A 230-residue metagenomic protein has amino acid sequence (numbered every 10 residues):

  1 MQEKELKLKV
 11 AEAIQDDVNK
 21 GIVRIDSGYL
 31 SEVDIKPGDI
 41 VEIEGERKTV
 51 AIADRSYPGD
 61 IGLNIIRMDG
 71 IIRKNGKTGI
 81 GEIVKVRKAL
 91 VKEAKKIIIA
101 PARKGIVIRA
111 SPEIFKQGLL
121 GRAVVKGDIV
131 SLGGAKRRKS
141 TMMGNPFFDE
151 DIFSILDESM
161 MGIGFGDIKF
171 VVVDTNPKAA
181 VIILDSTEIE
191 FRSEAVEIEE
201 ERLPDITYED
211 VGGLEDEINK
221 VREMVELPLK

Functional and structural regions predicted by a protein language model:
M1-K4, E12, K92-I99: Structural and coupling elements of P-loop NTPases
K4-E44: Intrinsically disordered, low-complexity, positively charged segments
S27-S31, K36-L227: AAA+ P-loop ATPase mechanoenzymes
